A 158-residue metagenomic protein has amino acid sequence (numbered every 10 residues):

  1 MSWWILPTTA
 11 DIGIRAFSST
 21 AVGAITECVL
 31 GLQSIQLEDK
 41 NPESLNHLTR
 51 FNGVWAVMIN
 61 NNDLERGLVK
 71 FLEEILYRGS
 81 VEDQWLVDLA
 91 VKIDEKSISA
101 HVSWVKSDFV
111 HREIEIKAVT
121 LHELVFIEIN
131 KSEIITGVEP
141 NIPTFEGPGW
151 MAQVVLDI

Functional and structural regions predicted by a protein language model:
M1-I158: Intrinsically disordered, low-complexity regions
